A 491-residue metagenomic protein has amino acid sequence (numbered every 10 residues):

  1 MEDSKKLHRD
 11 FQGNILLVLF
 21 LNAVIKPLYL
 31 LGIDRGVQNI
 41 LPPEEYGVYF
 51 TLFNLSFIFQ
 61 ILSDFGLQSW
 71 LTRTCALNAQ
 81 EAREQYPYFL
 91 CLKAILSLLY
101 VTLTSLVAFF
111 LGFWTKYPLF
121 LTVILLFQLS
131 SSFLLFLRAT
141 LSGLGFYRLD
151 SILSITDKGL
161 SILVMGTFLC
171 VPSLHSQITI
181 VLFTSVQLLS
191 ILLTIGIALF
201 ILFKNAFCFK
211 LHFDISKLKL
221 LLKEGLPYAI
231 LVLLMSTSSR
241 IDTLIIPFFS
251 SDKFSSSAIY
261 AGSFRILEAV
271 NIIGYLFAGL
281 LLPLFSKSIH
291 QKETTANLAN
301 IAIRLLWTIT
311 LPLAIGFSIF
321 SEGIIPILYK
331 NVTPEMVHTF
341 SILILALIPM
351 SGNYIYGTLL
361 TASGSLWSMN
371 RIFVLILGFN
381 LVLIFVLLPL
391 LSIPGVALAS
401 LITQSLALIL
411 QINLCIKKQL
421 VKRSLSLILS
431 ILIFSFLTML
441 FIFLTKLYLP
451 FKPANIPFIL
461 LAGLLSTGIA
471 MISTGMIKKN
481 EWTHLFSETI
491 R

Functional and structural regions predicted by a protein language model:
M1-F11, S176-T184, G196-S239, L280 (+3 more regions): Interhelical loop/hinge segments that connect adjacent transmembrane helices in multipass membrane
M1-K5, F441-R491: Membrane-proximal transmembrane or re-entrant/amphipathic helices at the cytosolic face
R9-Q68, V101-S105, F127-Q128, I162 (+2 more regions): Signature of the first transmembrane helix
Q12, P43, A108-I124, K253-F254 (+2 more regions): Interfacial segments at transmembrane-helix termini and the short loops linking adjacent helices
N14-L30, D157, S161, F183-L202 (+4 more regions): Transmembrane helical elements of multi-pass membrane transporters/channels
L30, D34-R35, S63-Q80, G143 (+2 more regions): Helix-loop junctions and terminal segments of transmembrane helices in multi-pass membrane transport/translocation
T74, S130-T156, I344-L375, V386: Membrane-interface junctions at transmembrane-helix termini in multi-pass inner-membrane proteins
K93-M235, R240, F443-L444: Hydrophobic transmembrane helix module of multi-pass membrane transport proteins
